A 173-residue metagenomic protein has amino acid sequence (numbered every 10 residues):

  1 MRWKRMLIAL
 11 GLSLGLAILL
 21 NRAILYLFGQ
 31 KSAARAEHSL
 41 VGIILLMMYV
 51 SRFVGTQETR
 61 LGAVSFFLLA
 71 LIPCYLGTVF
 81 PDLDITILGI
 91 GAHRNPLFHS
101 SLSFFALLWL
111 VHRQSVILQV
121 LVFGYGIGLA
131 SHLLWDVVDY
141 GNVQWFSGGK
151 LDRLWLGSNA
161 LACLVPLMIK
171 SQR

Functional and structural regions predicted by a protein language model:
M1-R173: N-terminal membrane-targeting hydrophobic helices
